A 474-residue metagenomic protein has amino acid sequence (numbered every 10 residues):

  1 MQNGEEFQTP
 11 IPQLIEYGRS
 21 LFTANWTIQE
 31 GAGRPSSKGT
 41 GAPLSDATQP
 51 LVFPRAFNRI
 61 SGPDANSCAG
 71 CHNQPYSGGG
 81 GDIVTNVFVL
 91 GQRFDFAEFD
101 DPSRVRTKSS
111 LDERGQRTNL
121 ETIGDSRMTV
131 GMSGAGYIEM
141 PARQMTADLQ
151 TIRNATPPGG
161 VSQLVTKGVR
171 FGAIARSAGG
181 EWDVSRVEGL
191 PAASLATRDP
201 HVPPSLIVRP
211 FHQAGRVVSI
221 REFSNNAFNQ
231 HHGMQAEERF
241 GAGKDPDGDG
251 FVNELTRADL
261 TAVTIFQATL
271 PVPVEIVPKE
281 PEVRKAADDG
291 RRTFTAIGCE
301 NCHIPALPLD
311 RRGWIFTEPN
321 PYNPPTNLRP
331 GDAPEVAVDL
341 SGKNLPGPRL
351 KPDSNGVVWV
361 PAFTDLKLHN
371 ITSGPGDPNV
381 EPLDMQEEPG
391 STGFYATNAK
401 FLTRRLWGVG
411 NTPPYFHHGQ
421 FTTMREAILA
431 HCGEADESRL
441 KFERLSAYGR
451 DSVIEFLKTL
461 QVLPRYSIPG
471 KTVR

Functional and structural regions predicted by a protein language model:
M1-R474: Periplasmic c-type cytochrome electron-transfer domains
